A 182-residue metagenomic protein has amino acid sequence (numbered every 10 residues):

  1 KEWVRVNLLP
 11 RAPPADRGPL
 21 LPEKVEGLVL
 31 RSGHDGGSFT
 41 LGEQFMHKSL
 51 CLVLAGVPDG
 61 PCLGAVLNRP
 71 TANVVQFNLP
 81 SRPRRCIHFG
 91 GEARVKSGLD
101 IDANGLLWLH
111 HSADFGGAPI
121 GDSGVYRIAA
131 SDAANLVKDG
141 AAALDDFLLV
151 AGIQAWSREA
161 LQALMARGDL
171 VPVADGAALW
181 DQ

Functional and structural regions predicted by a protein language model:
K1-Q182: A short aromatic-anchored loop/beta-hairpin motif
